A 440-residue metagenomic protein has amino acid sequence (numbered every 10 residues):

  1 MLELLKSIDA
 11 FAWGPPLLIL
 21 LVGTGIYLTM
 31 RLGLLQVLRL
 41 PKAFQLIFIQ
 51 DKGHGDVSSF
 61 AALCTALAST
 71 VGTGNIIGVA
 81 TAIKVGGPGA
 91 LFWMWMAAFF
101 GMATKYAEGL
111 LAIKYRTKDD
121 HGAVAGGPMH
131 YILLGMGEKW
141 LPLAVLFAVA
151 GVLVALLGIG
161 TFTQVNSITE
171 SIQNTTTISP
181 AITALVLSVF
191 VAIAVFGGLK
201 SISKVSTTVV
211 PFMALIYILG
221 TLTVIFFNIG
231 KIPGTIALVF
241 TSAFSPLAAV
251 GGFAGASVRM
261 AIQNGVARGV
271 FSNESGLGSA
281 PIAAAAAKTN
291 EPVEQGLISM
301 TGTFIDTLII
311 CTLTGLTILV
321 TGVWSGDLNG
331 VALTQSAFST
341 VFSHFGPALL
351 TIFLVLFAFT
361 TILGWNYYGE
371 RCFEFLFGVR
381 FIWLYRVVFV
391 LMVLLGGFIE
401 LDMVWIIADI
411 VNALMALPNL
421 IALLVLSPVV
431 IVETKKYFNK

Functional and structural regions predicted by a protein language model:
M1-T73, I83-A90, G101, L394 (+1 more regions): N-terminal alpha-helical transmembrane segments of multi-pass membrane transport and channel/translocase proteins
D9-K42, K84-G122, L143, I305-L313 (+1 more regions): Extracellular loop-to-transmembrane helix junctions
L17, L32-Q36, G74-V79, A155-T169 (+5 more regions): Transmembrane helix-loop junctions in multi-pass membrane proteins
L20-Y27, R31, L35-F44, V165-I172 (+4 more regions): Membrane-interface loop-to-helix entry segments
T24, L28-T29, A97-G122, M129 (+4 more regions): Helix-loop-helix module between adjacent transmembrane segments
T29, E108-R116, D120, L222-L238 (+4 more regions): Extracellular/periplasmic helix-exit of transmembrane alpha-helices
L34-S58, T81-I83, G87-L91, W95 (+4 more regions): Flexible loop linkers connecting adjacent transmembrane helices in multi-pass alpha-helical membrane transporters
G53-V85, L111-K114, D120-G135, L146-V149 (+1 more regions): Alpha-helical membrane segments and immediately flanking helix-loop junctions that form or couple to the substrate/ion
